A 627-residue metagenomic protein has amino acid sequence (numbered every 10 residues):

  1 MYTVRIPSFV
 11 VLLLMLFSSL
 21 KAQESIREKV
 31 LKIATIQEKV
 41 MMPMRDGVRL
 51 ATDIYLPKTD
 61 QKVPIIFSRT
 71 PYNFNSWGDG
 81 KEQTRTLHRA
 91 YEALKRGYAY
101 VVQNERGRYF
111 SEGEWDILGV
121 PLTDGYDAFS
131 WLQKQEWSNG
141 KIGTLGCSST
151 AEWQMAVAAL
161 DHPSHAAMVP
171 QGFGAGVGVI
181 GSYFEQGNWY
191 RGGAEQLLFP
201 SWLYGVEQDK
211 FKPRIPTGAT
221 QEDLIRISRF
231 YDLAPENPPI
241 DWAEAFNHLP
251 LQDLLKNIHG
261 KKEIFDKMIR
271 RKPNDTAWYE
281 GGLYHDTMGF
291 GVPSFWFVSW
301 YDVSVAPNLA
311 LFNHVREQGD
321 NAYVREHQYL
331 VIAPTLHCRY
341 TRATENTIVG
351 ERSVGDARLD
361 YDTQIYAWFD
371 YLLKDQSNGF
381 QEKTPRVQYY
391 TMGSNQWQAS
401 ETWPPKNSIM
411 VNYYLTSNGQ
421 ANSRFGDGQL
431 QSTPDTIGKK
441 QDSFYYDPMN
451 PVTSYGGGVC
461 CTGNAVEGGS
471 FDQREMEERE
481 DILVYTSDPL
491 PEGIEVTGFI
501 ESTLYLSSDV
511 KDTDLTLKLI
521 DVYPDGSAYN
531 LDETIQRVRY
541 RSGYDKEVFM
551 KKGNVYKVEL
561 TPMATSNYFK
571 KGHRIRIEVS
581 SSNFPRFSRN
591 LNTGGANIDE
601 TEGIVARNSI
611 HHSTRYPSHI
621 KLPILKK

Functional and structural regions predicted by a protein language model:
S25-D60, T486-E492, M550: N-terminal cap/lid segment of alpha/beta-hydrolase-fold proteins
V48-L50, K58-I66, S138, G289-F290: Proline/glycine-enriched tight loop/beta-turn segments at coil->beta junctions that connect or precede beta-strands
K58-K134, S182-Y183, G187-W189, T341-S353 (+8 more regions): Cap/lid segment of the alpha/beta-hydrolase catalytic domain
T86, K95, A159-D161, A167-G289: Accessory cap/linker subdomain of secreted extracellular hydrolases
W137-S149: Alpha/beta-hydrolase fold nucleophile elbow
A151-H162: Short glycine-enriched nucleophile-adjacent loop and the immediately C-terminal alpha-helix near the catalytic center
R214-D253, Y340, N346-K627: C-terminal, loop-rich substrate-recognition/catalytic regions characterized by aromatic stacking residues
W296-V298: Short beta-strand/loop motif that positions the catalytic acidic residue of the alpha/beta-hydrolase fold
